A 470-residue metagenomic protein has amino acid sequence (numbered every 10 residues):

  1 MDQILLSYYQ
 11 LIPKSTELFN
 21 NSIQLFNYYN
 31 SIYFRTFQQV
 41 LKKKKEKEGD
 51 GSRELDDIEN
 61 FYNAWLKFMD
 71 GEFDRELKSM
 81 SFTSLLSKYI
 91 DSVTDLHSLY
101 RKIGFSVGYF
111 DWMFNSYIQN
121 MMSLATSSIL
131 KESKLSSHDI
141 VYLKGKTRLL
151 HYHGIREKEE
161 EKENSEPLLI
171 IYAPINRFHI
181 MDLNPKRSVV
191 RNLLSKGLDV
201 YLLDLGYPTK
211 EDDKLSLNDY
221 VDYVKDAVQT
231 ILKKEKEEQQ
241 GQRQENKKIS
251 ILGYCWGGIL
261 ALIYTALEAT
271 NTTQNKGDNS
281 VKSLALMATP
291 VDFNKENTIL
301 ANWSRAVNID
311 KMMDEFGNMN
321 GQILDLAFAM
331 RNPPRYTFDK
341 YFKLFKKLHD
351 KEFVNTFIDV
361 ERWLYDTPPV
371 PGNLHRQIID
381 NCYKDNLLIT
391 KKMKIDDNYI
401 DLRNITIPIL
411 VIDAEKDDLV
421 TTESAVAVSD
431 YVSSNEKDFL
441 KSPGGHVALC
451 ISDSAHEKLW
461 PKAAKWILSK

Functional and structural regions predicted by a protein language model:
M1-K102, S106, K233, E237-G241 (+1 more regions): Alpha/beta-hydrolase-fold enzymes
S136, I140-T209: Short, surface-exposed "cap/lid" segments of acyl-processing enzymes
K210-D212, D222-I249, L262: Conserved acidic catalytic loop of the alpha/beta-hydrolase fold
L252-G257, A261: Gly/Ala-rich beta-loop-alpha elbow adjacent to hydrolase catalytic centers
I405, V411-D413, D417: Short beta-strand/loop motif that positions the catalytic acidic residue of the alpha/beta-hydrolase fold
I407, T421-D430: Short alpha-helix in the alpha/beta-hydrolase fold that links the catalytic acid
D430-V447: Catalytic histidine neighborhood in serine/cysteine hydrolases with alpha/beta-hydrolase-type architecture
G444-K458: Catalytic histidine-centered segment of alpha/beta-hydrolase-like enzymes
